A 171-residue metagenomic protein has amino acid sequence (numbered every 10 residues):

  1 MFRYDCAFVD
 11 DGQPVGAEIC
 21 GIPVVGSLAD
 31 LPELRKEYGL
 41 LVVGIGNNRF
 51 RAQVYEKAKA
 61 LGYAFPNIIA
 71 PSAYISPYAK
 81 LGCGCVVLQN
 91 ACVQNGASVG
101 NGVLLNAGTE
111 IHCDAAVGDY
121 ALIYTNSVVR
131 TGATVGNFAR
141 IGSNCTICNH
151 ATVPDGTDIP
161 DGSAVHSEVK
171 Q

Functional and structural regions predicted by a protein language model:
M1-E18: NAD(P)-binding Rossmann-fold cofactor-contacting core
F2, G26-S27, E110, V128: Short hydrophobic/aromatic-rich motifs at helix boundaries and adjacent loops
R3-D5, G21, Y38, G62 (+3 more regions): A generic structural signal for alpha->beta connector loops
F8-V9, G44, L88: Short, conserved beta-strand edge motifs with alternating hydrophobic and charged residues
Q13-Y74: Phosphate-bearing ligand-interacting subdomains that bind or position ATP/ADP/UDP/GDP/NAD(P) or nucleotide-linked
N67-Q171: Structural signal for interior beta-strand "rungs" in well-ordered beta-sheet cores of soluble enzyme domains
